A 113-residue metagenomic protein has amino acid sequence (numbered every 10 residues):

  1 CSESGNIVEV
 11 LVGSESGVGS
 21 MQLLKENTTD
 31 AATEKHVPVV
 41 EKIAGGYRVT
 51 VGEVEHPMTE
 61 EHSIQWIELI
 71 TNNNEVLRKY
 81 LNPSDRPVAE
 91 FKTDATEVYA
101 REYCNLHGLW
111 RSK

Functional and structural regions predicted by a protein language model:
S2-S4, G19, H107: Short Cys/His-rich metal-coordination motifs, predominantly Zn2+-binding knuckles/fingers
L11-G46: Transition segment at domain starts
V51-T59: Short amphipathic, basic-aromatic surface patches that mediate peripheral association with negatively charged
S63-N73: Extended low-complexity, serine/threonine- and proline-enriched intrinsically disordered segments
N73-Y80: Surface-exposed loop/edge segments in extracytoplasmic proteins
P87-F91: Short strand-edge motifs at loop-to-beta-strand transitions and within beta-strands of extracellular beta-rich domains
E97-L106: Short, aromatic- and glycine-rich surface loops/edge beta-strands on solvent-exposed regions
N105-K113: Short acidic/polar inter-strand loop motif in beta-rich domains
